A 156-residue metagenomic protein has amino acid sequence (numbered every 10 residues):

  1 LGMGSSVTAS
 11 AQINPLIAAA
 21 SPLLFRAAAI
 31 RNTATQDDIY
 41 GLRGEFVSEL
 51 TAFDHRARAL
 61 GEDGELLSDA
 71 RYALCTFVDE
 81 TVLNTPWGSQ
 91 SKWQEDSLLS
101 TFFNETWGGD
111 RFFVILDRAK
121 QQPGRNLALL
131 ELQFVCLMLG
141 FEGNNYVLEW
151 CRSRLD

Functional and structural regions predicted by a protein language model:
L1, V147-W150: Cationic, amphipathic, low-complexity alpha-helical segments enriched in hydrophobics plus arginine/proline
L1-E80: Non-catalytic, solvent-exposed interaction/assembly segments
S68, A73-L148: Membrane-proximal low-complexity regions enriched in glycine and acidic/polar residues
C151-D156: Juxtamembrane amphipathic/hinge helix adjacent to a transmembrane helix
